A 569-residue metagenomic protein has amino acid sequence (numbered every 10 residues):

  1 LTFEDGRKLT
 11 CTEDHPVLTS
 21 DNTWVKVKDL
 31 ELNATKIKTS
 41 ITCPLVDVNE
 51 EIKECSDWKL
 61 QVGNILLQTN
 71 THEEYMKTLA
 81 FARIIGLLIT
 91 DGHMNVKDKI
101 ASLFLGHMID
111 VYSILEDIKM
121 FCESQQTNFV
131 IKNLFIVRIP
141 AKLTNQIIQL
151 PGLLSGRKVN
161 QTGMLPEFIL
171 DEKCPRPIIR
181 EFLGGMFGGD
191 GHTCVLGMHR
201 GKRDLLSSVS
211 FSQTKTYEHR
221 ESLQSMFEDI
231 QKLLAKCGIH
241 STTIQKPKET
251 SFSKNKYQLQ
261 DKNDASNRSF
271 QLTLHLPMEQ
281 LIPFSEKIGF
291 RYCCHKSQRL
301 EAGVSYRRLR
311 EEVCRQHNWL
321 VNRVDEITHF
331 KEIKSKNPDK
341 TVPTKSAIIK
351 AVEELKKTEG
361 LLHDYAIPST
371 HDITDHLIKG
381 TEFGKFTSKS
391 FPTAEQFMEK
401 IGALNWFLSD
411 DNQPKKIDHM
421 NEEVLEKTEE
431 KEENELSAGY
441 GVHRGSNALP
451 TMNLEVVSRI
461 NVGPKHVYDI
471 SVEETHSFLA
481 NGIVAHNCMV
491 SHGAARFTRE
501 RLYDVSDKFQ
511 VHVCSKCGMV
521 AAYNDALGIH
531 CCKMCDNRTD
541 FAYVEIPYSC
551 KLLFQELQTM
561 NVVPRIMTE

Functional and structural regions predicted by a protein language model:
L1-N487: Internal intein/HINT superfamily modules and their associated LAGLIDADG
C237-H240, K248, C488-E569: C-terminal interaction appendages of subunits in large macromolecular complexes
